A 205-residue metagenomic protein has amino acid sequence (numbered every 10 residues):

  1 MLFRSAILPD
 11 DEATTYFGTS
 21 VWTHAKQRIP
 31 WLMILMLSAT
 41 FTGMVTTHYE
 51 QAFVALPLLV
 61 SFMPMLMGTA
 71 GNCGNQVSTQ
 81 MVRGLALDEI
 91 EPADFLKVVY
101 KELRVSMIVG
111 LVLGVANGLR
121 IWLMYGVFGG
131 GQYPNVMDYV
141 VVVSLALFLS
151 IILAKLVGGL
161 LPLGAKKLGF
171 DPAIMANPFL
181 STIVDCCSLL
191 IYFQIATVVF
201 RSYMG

Functional and structural regions predicted by a protein language model:
M1-M63: Cytosolic regulatory modules rich in charged/polar residues
F3-K26, N75-K101, A165: Non-transmembrane, extramembrane segments of multi-pass ion/lipid transporters
W31-A39, G43, F62, L66 (+13 more regions): Alpha-helical transmembrane segments in multi-pass membrane proteins
H48-M63, G129-V142, A173, G205: Membrane-water interface of transmembrane alpha-helices in multipass transporters/channels
S61, N75-A86, P162-K166, N177 (+1 more regions): Re-entrant/interfacial helical elements at transmembrane boundaries that shape and gate the permeation pathway
F95-R120, M124-Q132: Short alpha-helical transmembrane segments in multi-pass integral membrane proteins
G164-V184: Interfacial loop-to-transmembrane junctions
L189, F193-G205: Juxtamembrane boundary at the C-terminal end of a transmembrane helix
